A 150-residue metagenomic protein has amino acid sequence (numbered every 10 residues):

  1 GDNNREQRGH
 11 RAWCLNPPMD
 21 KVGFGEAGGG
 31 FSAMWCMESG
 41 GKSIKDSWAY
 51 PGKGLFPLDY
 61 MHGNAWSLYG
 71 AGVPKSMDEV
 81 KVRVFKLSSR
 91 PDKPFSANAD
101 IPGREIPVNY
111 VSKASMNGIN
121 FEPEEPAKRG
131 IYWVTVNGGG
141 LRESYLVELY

Functional and structural regions predicted by a protein language model:
G1-A33: A well-ordered secondary-structure block
D20, A27-Y150: N-terminal targeting leaders of exported, membrane, and organelle-targeted proteins
